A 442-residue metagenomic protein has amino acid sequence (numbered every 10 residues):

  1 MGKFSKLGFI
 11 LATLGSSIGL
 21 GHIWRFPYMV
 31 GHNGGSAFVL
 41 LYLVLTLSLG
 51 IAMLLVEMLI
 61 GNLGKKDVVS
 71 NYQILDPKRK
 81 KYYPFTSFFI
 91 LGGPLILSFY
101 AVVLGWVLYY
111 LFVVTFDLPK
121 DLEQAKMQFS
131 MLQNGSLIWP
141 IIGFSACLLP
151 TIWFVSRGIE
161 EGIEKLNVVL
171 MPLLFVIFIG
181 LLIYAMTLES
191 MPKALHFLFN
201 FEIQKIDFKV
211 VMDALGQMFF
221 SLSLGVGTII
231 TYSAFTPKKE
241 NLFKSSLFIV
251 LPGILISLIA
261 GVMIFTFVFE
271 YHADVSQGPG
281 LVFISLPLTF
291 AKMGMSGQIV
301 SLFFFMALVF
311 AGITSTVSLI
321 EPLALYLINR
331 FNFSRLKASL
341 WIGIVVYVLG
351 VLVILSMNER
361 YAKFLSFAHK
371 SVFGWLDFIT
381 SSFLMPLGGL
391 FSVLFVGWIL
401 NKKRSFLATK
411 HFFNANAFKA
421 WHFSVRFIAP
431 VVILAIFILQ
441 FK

Functional and structural regions predicted by a protein language model:
M1-W24, M53-M58, N62-S87, P237-N241 (+1 more regions): Membrane-interface "cap" regions at the ends of multi-pass membrane proteins
G2, G8-I10, S16, I141-I142 (+5 more regions): Loop-to-transmembrane helix boundary motifs in multi-pass membrane proteins
G2-K3, E164, V168-I313, K337-A338: Membrane-embedded translocation segments of transport machinery
G2-T13, F38-L41, K80-P94, I141-S145 (+6 more regions): Select transmembrane alpha-helical segments in multipass membrane proteins
S5-L45, I230-S233, F243-L247, L251-I254: Transmembrane helix-boundary motif of multi-pass solute transporters/channels
M29-N33, L63, V68-F88, A101-E160 (+6 more regions): Inter-helical loop and helix-membrane interface segments of multi-pass membrane transporters/permeases
Y100-L122, F175-L198, T266-F269, L352-N358 (+3 more regions): Hydrophobic alpha-helical segments and their helix-loop junctions in multi-pass secondary transporters
L365-L394, N416-K442: A generic transmembrane alpha-helix motif of multi-pass inner-membrane proteins
